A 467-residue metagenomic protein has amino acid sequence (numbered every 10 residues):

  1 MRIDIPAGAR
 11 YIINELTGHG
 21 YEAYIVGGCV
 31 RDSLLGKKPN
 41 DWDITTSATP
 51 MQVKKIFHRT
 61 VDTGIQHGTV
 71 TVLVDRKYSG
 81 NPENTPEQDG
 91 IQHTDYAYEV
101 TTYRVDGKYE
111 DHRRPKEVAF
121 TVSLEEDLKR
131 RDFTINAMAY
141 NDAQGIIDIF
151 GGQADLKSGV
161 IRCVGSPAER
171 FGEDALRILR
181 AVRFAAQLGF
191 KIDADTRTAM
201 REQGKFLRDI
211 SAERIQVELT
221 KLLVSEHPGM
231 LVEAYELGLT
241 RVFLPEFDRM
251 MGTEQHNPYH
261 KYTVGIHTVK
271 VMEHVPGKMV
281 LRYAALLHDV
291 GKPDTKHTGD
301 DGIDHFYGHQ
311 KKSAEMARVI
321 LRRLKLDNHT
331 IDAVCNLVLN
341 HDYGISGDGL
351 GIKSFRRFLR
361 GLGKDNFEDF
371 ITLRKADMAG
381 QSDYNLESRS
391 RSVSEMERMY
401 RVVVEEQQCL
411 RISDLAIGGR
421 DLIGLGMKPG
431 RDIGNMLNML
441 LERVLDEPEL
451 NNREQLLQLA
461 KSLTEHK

Functional and structural regions predicted by a protein language model:
M1-K467: Catalytic cores of the polymerase beta-like nucleotidyltransferase superfamily and closely associated nucleotide
